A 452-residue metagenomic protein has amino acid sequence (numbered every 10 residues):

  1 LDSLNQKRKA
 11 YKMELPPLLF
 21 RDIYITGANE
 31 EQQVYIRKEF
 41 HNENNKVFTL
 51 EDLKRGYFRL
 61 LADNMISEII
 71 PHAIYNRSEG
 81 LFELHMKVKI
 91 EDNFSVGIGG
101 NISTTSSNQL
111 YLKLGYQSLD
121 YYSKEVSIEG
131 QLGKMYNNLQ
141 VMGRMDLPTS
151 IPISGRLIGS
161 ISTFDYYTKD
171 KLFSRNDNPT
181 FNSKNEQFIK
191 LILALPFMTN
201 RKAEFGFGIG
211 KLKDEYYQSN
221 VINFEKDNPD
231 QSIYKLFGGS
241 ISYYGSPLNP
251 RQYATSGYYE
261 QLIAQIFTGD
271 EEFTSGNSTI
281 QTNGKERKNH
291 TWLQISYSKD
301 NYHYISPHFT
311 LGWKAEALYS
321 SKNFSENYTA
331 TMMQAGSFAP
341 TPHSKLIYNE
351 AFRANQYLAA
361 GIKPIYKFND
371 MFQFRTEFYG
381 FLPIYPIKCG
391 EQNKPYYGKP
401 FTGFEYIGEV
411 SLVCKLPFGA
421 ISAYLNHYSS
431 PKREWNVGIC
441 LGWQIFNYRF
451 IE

Functional and structural regions predicted by a protein language model:
L1-K54, N200-G206, G210-E215: Acidic, glycine-rich low-complexity/disordered segments
S3-P16, E79, G257-Y259, F309-Y319: Acidic/histidine-enriched alpha-helical segments
L15, A28, N44-D52, I102 (+4 more regions): Extracytoplasmic/periplasmic, Sec-exported soluble proteins
Q32-V34, D165-T168, D214-Q218, D270-T274 (+1 more regions): Short acidic/His/Gly/Ser-rich catalytic and metal-binding motifs that mark active-site loops of diverse hydrolases
L50-E51, G56-Y253, Y258, M333-P342 (+6 more regions): Gram-negative/organellar outer-membrane beta-barrel architecture
A62, L236-N369, F374-P386: C-terminal outer-membrane beta-barrel translocator/porin domains of Gram-negative envelope proteins and their
G361, Y397-F401, E405-L412: Short glycine-rich, acidic/polar surface loops and turns
G380-P395, I445-N447: C-terminal beta-signal and adjacent terminal beta-strands/loops of Gram-negative outer-membrane beta-barrel proteins
